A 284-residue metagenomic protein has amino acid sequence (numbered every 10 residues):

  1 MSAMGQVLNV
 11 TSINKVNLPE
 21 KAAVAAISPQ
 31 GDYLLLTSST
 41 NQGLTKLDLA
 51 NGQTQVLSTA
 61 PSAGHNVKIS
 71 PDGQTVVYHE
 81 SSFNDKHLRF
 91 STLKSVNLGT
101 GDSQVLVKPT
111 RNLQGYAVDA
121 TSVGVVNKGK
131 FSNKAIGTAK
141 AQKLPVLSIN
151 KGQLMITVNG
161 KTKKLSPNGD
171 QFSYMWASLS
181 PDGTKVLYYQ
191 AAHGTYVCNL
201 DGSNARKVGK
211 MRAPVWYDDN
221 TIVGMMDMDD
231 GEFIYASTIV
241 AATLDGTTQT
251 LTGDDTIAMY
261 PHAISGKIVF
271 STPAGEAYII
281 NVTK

Functional and structural regions predicted by a protein language model:
M1-A3: C-terminal segment of classical bacterial N-terminal signal peptides
G5-K284: Sequence signature of WD/YWTD-type beta-propeller architectures
